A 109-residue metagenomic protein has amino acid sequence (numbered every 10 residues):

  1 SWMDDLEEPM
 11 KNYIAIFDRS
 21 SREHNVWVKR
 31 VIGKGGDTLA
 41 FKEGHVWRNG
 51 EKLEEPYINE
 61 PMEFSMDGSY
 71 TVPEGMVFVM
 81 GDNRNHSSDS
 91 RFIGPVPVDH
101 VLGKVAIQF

Functional and structural regions predicted by a protein language model:
S1-F109: Extended hydrophobic leader/signal-anchor segments used for secretion and membrane insertion
